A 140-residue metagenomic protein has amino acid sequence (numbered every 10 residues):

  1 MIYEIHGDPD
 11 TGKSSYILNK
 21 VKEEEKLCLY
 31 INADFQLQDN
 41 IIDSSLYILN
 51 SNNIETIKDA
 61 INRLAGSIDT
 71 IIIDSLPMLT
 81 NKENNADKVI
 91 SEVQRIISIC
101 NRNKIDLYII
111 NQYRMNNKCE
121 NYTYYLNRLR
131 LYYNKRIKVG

Functional and structural regions predicted by a protein language model:
I2-R63: Conserved P-loop
Y3-I5, C28, I68-I73, L107: Generic beta-sheet signal
A33-F35, L76, Q112-Y113: Short, ordered loop/turn segments at secondary-structure junctions
L37, L79-T80, N116: Catalytic P-loop NTPase motifs of RecA-like helicase/translocase cores
I41, K82-N84, K118-N121: Short, well-ordered secondary-structure micro-motifs
S44, G66, L131: Structured loop/turn residues at beta-strand edges in well-structured enzyme cores
S51-I105: Phosphate-binding/switch loop-helix module in NTP-utilizing enzymes
I99-G140: Phosphate-binding/switch region of NTP-binding enzymes
